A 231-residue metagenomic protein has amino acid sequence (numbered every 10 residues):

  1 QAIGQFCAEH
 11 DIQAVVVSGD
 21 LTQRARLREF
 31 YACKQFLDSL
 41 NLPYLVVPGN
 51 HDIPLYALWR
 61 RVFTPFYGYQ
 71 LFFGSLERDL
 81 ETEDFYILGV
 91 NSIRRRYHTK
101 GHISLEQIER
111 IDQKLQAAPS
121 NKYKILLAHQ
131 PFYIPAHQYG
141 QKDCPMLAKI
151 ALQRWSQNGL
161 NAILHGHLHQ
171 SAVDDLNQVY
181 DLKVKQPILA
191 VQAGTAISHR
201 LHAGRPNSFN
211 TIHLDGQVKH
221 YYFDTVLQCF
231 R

Functional and structural regions predicted by a protein language model:
Q1-A32, D38: N-terminal active-site segment of His-dependent metallophosphoesterases
A14-D20, Y44-N50, N91, I125-A128 (+2 more regions): Active-site neighborhood of phospho(di)ester-bond hydrolases with catalytic His/Asp-centered motifs
D20-L21, I93-L105, Y133-K142: Surface-exposed cleft-lining segments at the edges of enzyme active sites
Q23-R28, N50-L58, R95-H98, P131-P135 (+2 more regions): Active-site environment of divalent metal-dependent phosphoester hydrolases
Y31-R110, A118, R154-S156, P187 (+1 more regions): Extended active-site neighborhood of metal-dependent phosphoesterases/phosphodiesterases
S120-H137: Short acidic, glycine-rich surface-loop motifs adjacent to enzyme active sites
G140-D215: Conserved beta-sheet core of the metallophosphoesterase superfamily
H213-R231: A short C-terminal boundary segment appended to hydrolase-like catalytic domains
